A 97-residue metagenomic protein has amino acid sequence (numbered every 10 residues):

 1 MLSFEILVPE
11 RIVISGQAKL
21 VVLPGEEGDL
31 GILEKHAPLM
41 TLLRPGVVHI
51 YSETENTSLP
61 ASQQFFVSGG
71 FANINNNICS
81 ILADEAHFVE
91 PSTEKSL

Functional and structural regions predicted by a protein language model:
L2-S96: Compact, glycine-rich, soluble single-domain proteins
